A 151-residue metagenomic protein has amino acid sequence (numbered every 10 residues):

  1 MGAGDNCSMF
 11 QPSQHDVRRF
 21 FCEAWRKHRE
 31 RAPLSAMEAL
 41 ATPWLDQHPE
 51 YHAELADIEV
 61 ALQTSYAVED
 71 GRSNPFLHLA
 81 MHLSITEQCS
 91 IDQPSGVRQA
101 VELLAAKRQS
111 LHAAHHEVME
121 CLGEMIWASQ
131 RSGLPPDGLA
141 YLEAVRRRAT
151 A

Functional and structural regions predicted by a protein language model:
S8-S73: Core of compact, soluble alpha-helical bundle domains
S13, S73-L77, S110-H115: Secondary-structure capping and boundary motifs in well-ordered enzyme cores
F21, A41, L45, A80-I85 (+2 more regions): Short alpha-helical scaffolding segments that buttress acidic/His motifs in well-ordered protein cores
S35, A53, S95, H112-H116 (+1 more regions): Short, solvent-exposed positions on alpha-helices
E50-A106: Heme-based O2/NO sensor domains and their adjacent alpha-helical segments, primarily globin folds but also including
V101-A106, L111-H115, E143-R147, A151: Sequence termini and other peripheral, non-core segments
E124-W127, R131-A151: Glycine-rich, aromatic-bearing surface loops/beta-hairpins
